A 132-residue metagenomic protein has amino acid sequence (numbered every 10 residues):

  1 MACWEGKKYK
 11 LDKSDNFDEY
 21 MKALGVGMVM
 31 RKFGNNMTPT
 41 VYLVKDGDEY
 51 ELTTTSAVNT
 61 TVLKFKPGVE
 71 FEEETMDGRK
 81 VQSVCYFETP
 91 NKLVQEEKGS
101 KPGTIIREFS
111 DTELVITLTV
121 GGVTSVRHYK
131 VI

Functional and structural regions predicted by a protein language model:
M1-I132: Hydrophobic small-molecule pocket/channel-lining residues, especially in calycin-type beta-barrels
